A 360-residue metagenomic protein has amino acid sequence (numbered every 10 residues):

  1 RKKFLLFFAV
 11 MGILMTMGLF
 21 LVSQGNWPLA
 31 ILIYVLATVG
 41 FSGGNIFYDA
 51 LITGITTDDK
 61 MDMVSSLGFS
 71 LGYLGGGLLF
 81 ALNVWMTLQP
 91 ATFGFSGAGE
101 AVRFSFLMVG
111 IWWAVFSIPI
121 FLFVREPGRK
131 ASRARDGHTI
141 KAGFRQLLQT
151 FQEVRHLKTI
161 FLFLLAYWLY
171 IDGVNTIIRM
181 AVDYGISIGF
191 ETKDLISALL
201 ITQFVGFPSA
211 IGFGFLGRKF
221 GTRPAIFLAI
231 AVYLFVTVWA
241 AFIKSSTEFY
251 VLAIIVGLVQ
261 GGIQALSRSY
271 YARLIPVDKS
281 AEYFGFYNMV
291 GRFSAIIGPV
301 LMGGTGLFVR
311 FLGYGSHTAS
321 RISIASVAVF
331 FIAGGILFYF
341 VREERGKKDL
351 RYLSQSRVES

Functional and structural regions predicted by a protein language model:
K3-G18, P224-W239: Structural signature of the two symmetry-related core transmembrane helices
F20-I33, A241-A253: Helix-loop junctions at membrane interfaces in 12-TM secondary transporters
S65-T87, N288-P299: Glycine-rich segments within core transmembrane alpha-helices of 12-TM secondary carriers
W85-I111, G304-F331: A membrane-interface helix-boundary motif in multi-pass transporters
W112-F123, A325-S360: Multi-pass alpha-helical transporter architecture, strongest for 12-TM Major Facilitator/SLC carriers used
R125-L164, E359-S360: Juxtamembrane intracellular "pre-TM" segments in multi-pass secondary transporters
R179-L195: Short amphipathic helix-loop junctions that connect adjacent transmembrane helices in Major Facilitator Superfamily/SLC
P208-T222, G306: Helix-to-loop junctions at the C-terminal end of transmembrane segments in multipass secondary transporters
